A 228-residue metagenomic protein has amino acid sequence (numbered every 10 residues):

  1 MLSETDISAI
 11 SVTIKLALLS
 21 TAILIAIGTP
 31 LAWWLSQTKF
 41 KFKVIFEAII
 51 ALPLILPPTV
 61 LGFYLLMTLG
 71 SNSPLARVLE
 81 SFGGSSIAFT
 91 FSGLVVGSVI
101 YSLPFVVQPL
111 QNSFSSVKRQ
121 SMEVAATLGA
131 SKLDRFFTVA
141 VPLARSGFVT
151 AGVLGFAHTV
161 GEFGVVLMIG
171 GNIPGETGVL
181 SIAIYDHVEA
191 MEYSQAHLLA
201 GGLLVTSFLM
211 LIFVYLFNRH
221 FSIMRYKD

Functional and structural regions predicted by a protein language model:
M1-A22, Q37-T38, G84, H187-Y193: Periplasmic/extracellular loop-to-transmembrane helix junction in inner-membrane transport proteins
M1-S8, I169-F208, I212: Interhelical loop and adjacent transmembrane-helix boundary motif in polytopic membrane transport permeases
L19-I50, F63-L65, S113-S121, K132 (+2 more regions): Transmembrane-helix boundary motif in ABC transporter permease subunits
A22, V107-L110, F114, K118 (+2 more regions): Transmembrane alpha-helices
G62-V99, I169-I173: Membrane-interfacial helix termini and adjacent extracytoplasmic/periplasmic loops of multi-pass transporters
S71-S73, F148-D186: Non-cytoplasmic
S86-A126, V139, A151-G152, I212 (+1 more regions): Membrane-cytosol interface at the C-terminal ends of specific transmembrane alpha-helices in multi-pass membrane
Q111-M122, A126-A130, Y193, H197-D228: C-terminal transmembrane helix and the adjacent membrane-cytosol boundary/short C-terminal tail of inner/organellar
